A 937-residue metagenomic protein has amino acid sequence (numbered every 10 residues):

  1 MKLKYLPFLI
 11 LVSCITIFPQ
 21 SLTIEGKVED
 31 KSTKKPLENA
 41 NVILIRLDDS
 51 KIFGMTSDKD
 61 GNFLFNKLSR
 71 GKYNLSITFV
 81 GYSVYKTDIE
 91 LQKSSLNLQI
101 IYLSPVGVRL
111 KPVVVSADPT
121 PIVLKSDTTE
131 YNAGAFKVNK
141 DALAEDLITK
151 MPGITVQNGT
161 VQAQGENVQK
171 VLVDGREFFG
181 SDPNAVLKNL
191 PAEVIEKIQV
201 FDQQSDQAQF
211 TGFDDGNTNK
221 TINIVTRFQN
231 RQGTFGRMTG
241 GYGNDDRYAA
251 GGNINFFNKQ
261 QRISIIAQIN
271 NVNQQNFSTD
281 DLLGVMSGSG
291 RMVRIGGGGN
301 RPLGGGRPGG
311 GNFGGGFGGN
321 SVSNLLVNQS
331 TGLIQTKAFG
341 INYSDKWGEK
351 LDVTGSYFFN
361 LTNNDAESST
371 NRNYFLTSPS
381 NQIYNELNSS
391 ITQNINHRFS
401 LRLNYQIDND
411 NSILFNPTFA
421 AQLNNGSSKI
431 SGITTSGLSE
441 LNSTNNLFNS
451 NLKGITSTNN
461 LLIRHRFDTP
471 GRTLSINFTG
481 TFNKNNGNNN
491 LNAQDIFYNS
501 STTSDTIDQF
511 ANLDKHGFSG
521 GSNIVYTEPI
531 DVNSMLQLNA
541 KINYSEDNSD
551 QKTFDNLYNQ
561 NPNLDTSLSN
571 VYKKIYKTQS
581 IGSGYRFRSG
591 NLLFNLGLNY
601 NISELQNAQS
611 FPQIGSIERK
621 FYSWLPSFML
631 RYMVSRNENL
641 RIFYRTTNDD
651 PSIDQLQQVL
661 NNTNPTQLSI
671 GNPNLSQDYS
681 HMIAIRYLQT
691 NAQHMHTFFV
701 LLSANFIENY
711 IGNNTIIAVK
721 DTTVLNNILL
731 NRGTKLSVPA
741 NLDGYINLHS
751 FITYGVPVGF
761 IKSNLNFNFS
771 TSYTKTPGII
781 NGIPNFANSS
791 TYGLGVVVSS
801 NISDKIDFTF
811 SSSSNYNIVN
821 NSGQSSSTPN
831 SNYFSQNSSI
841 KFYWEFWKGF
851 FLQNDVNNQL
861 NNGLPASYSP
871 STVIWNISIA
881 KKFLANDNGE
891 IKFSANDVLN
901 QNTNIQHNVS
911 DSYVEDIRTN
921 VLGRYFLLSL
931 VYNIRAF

Functional and structural regions predicted by a protein language model:
Q20, D60-N62, S83, E90 (+20 more regions): Membrane-proximal, glycine/serine-rich, low-complexity loop/turn segments characteristic of large bacterial
S32-R46, L124: Short, ordered, surface-exposed loop/turn motifs in non-cytosolic proteins
L47-N62: Short, acidic Ser/Thr/Gly-rich low-complexity loop/linker segments typical of extracellular and cell-surface proteins
L47-S50, K72, S76-D88: A short, solvent-exposed loop/turn motif at the edges and junctions of modular extracellular/periplasmic domains
T211-G212, F277-L282, A366-Q382, I391 (+13 more regions): Outer-membrane beta-barrel translocator domains and adjoining extracellular loop/strand segments of Gram-negative
L387, S519-G521, N563-Y572, I670 (+3 more regions): Outer membrane beta-barrel strand-and-loop segments of large Gram-negative receptors, especially TonB-dependent
L536-N637, G823-N830: Signature of Gram-negative outer-membrane beta-barrel scaffolds
G795-Y816, P829-F937: Conserved C-terminal beta-signal and adjacent last beta-strands/turns of outer-membrane beta-barrel proteins
